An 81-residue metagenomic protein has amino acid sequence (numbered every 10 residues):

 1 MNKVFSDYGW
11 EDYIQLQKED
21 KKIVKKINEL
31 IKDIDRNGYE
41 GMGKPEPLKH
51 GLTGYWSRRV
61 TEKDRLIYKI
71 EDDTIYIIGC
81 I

Functional and structural regions predicted by a protein language model:
N2-V4, Y8-K25, M42, K49 (+2 more regions): Enriched for short, Lys/Arg-rich terminal
V24-N37: Compact soluble domain cores
